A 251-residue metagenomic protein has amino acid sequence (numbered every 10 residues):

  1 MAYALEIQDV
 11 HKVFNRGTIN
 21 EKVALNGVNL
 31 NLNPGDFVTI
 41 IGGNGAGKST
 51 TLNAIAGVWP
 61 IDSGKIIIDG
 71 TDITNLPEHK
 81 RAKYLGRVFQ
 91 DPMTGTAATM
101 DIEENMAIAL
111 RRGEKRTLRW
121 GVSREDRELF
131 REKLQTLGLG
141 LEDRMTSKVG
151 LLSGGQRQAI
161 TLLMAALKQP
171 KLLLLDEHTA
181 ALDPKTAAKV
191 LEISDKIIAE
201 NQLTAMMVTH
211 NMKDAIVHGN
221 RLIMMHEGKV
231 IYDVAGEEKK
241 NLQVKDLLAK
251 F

Functional and structural regions predicted by a protein language model:
A2-A4, V13-G27, P77: A short, flexible loop at the N-terminus of ABC-type nucleotide-binding domains that lies
T18, D72-G86, T94, R116-T117 (+2 more regions): ABC ATPase NBD coupling module
I41-G43: The feature captures the beta-strand-to-loop junction immediately N-terminal to the Walker
A56: Helix-to-loop junction immediately C-terminal to a conserved catalytic motif
G64-D72, Y232-V234: Conserved ABC transporter NBD signature motif
A165-A166: ABC ATPase C-loop
T209-H210: H-loop/switch region of ABC-family ATPase nucleotide-binding domains
K229-F251: Conserved beta-strand-loop-alpha-helix hinge in the C-terminal portion of ABC ATPase nucleotide-binding domains
